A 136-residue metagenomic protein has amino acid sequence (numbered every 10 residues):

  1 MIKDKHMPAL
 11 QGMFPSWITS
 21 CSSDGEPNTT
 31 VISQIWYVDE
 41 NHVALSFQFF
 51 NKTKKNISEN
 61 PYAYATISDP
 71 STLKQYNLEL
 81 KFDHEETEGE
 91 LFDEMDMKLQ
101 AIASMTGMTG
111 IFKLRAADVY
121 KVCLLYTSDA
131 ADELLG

Functional and structural regions predicted by a protein language model:
M1-G12: Short, basic/aromatic recognition patches
H6-M7, S33, M105-G110: A generic local secondary-structure boundary/capping motif
L10-F47, A65, Y76: Short beta-strand segments
K52-K98: Short, structured beta-strand-loop surface elements
M95-T109: Helix-rich interaction surfaces within compact, conserved domain-sized segments that mediate assembly or partner
Y126-A131: Conserved small/polar residues in nucleotide/adenosyl-binding loops
L134-L135: Leucine-biased recognition of intrinsically disordered, low-complexity hydrophobic segments
